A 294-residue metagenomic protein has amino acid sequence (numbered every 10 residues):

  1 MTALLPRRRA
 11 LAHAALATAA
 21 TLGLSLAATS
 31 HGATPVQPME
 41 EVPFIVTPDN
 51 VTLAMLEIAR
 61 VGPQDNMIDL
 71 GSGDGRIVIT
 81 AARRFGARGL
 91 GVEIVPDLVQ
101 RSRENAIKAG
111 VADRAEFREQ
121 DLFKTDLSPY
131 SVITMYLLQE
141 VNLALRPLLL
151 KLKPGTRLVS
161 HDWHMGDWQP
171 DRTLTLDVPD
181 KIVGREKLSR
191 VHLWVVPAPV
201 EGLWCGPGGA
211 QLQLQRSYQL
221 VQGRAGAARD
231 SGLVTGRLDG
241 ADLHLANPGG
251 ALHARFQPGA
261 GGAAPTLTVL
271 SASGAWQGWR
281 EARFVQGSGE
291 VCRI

Functional and structural regions predicted by a protein language model:
A28-D65: S-adenosyl-L-methionine
Q64-G73: Conserved class I S-adenosyl-L-methionine
G75-I79: Glycine-rich SAM-binding Motif I of class I
R88-E93: Conserved SAM-binding motif I beta-strand of class I
P96-P129: S-adenosyl-L-methionine
H164-P207: Active-site capping/gating segments
A198-A260, S271-A272, I294: Central antiparallel beta-sheet cores of small beta-barrel/beta-sandwich binding domains
L233, T268-I294: Edge beta-strand at a domain terminus
